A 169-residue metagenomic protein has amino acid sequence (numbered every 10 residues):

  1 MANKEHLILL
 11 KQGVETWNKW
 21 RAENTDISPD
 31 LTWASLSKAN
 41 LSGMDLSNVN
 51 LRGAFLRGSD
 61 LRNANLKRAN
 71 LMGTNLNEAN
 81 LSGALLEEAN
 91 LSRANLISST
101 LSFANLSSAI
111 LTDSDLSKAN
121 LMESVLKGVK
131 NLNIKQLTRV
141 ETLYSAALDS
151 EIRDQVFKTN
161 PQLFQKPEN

Functional and structural regions predicted by a protein language model:
K4-I8, E15-T16, W20-N169: Tandem repeat scaffolds
